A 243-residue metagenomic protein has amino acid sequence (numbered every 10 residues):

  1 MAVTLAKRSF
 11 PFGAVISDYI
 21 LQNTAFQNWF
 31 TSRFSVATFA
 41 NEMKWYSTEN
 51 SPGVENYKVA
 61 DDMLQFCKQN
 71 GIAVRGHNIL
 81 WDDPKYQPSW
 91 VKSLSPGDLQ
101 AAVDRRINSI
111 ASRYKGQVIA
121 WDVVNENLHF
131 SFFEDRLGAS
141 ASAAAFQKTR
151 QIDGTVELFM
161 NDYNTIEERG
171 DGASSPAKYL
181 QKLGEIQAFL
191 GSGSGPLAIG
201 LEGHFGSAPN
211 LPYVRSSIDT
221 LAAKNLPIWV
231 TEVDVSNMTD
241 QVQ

Functional and structural regions predicted by a protein language model:
A2-S51, Y57-D61: N-terminal pre-domain/capping segments
V3-F10, V15-Q27, E134-V242: Noncatalytic carbohydrate-binding groove/subsite architecture in carbohydrate-active enzymes
S32-N50, K58-G172: Substrate-binding cleft and catalytic face of glycoside hydrolase catalytic domains, especially the flexible beta-alpha
E55, D98, P209: Residue-level signal for the nucleotide or nucleotide-sugar donor/cofactor binding architecture
